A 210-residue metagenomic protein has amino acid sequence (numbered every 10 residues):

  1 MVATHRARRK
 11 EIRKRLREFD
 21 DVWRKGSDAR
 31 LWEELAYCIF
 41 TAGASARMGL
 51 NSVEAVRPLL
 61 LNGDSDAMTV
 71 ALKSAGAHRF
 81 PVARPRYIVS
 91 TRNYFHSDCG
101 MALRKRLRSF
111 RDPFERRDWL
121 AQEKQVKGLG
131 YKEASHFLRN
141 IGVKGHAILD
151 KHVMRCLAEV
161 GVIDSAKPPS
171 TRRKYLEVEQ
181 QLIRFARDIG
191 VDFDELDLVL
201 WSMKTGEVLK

Functional and structural regions predicted by a protein language model:
M1-H78, R84: Structure-specific DNA junction-binding interface
M1-V22, P85, G100-D118, E123-K210: C-terminal accessory module of base-excision DNA glycosylases/AP lyases that mediates lesion recognition and DNA
E34-G43, V89-N93, R139, L198-T205: Short, hydrophobic/amphipathic alpha-helical patches that form generic packing surfaces within helical domains
F40-M48, L60-L61, H96, G145 (+2 more regions): Short alpha-helix boundary/capping elements
V53, R92, E179-I183: A generic structural signal for ordered secondary structure
A55-V126: Alpha-helical ds-nucleic-acid-binding substructure associated with the helix-hairpin-helix region of base-excision DNA
